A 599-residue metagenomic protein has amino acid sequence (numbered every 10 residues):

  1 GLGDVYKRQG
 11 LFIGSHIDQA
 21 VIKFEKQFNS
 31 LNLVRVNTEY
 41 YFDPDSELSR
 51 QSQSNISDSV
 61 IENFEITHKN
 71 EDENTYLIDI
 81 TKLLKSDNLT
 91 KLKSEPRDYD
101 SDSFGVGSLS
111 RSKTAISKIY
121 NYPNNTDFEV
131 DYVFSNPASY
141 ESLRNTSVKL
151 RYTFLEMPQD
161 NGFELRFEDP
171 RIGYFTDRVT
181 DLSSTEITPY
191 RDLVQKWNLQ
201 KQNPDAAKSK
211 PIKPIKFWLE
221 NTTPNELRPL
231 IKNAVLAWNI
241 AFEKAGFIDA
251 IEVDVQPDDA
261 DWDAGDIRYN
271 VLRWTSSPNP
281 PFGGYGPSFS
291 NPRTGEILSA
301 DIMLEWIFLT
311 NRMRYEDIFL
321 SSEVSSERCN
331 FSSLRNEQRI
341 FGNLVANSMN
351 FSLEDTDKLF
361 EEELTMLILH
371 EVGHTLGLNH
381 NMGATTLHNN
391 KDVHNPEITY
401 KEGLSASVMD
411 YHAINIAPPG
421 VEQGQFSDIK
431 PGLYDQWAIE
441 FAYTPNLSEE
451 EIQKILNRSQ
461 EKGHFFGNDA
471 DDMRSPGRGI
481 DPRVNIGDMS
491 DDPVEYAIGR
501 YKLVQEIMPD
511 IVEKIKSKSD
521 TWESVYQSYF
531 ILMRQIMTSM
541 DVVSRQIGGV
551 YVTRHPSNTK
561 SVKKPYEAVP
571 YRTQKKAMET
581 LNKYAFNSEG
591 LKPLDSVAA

Functional and structural regions predicted by a protein language model:
G3-T223, A241, A245, Q256-E354 (+3 more regions): Auxiliary tRNA-acceptor-end handling modules of aminoacyl-tRNA synthetases
G14-H16, L230-A234, P281-F282, T356 (+2 more regions): Short, glycine/acidic-rich beta->alpha junctions
T188, N221, N225-N233, K358-E363 (+3 more regions): Soluble non-cytosolic domains of exported or imported proteins
P224-A250: Zn2+-dependent metallopeptidase catalytic core
W238, G295, G377: Divalent metal-coordination and catalytic microenvironments
V255-T275, E362-P418: The catalytic-center signature of Zn2+-dependent metalloproteases
E354-D355, L359, A384-A599: Conserved catalytic/binding loops enriched for acidic/polar residues
